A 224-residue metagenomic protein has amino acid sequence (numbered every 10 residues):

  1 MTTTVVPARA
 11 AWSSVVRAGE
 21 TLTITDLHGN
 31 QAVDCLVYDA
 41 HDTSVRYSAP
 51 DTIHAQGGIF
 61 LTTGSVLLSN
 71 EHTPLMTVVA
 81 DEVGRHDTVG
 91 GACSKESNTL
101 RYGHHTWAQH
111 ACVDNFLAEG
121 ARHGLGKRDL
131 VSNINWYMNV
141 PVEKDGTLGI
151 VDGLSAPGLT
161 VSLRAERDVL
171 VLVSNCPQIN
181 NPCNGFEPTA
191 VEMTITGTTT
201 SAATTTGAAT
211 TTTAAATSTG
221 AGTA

Functional and structural regions predicted by a protein language model:
M1-G207, A224: Acidic, Ser/Thr/Pro
T204-T219: Extracellular mucin-like PTS domains
